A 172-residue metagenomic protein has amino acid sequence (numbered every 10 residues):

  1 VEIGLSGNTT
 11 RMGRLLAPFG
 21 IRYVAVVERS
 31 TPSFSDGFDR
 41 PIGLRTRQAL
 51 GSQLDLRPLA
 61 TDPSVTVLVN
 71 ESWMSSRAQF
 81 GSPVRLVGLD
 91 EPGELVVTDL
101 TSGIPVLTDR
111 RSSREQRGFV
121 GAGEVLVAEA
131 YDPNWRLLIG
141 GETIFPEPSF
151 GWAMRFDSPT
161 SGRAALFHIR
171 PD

Functional and structural regions predicted by a protein language model:
V1-Y23, V27-F34, M74, G88-V96 (+2 more regions): Extracytoplasmic/lumenal acceptor-recognition loop(s) of multi-pass membrane glycoenzymes
E2-I3, R45, R114: Residue-level signal for well-ordered alpha-helical segments
T10-L16, D55-L56, R114-Q116, E124-L126: Generic recognition of flexible, low-complexity loop/linker segments
F19, Q53-L54, P171: Alpha-helix boundary/capping residues
V24-P92: Aromatic/acidic, Gly/Pro-rich catalytic loop(s) in extracytoplasmic/lumenal soluble domains of multi-pass membrane
P63, S75-A78, S82-D172: Active-site-proximal, structured, solvent-exposed surfaces of multi-pass membrane proteins that position macromolecular
